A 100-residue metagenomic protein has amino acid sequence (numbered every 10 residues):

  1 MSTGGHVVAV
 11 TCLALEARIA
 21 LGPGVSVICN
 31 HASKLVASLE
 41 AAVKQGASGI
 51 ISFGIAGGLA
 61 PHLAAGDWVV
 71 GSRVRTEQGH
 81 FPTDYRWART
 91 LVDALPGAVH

Functional and structural regions predicted by a protein language model:
S2-H100: Glycine-rich phosphate- or other oxyanion-binding loops that anchor nucleotides, phosphorylated ligands
